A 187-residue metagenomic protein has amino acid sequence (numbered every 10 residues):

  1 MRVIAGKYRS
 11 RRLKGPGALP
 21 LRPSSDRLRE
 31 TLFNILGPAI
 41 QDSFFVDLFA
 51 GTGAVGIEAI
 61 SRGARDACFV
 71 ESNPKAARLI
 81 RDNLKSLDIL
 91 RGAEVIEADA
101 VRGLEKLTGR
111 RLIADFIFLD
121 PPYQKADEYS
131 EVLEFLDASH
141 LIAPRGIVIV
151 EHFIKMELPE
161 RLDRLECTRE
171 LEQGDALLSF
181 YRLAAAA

Functional and structural regions predicted by a protein language model:
M1-A187: Class I S-adenosyl-L-methionine-dependent methyltransferase catalytic core
